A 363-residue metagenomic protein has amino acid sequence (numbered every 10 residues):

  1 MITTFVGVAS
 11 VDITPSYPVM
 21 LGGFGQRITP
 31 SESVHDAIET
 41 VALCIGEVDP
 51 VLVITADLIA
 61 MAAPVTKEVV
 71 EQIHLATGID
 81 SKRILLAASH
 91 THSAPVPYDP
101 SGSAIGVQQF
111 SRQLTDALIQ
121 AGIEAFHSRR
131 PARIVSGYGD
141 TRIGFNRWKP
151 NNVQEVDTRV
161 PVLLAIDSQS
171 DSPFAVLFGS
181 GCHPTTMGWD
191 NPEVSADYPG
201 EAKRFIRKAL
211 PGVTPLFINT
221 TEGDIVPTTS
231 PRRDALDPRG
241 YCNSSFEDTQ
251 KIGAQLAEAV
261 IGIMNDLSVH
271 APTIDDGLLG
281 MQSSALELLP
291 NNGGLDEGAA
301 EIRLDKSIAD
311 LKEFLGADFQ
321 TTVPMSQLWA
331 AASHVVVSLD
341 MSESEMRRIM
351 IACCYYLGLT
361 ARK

Functional and structural regions predicted by a protein language model:
M1-K363: Non-catalytic substrate/cofactor recognition surfaces at enzyme active-site rims
